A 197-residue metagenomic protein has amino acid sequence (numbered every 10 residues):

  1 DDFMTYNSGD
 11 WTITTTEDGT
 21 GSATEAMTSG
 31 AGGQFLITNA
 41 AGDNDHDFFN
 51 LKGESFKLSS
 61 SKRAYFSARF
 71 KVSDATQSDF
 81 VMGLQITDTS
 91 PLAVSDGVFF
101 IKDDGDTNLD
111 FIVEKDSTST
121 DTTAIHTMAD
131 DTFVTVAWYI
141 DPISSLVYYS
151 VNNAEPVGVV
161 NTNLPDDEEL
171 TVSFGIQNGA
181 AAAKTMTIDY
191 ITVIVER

Functional and structural regions predicted by a protein language model:
D1, A183-R197: Extracellular, beta-strand-rich glycan-interacting domains
F3, F66-A68, D131-P142, V147-Y149: Short tryptophan-centered beta-strand motifs in secreted/extracellular beta-sheet-rich domains of glycan-recognition
G9-L36: Extracellular glycan-recognition surfaces and repeat-rich motifs
L36-D110: Secretory/extracellular carbohydrate-interaction modules and structurally similar beta-sandwich "look-alikes"
L51-L58, D121-M128, V160-T162: Beta-strand-rich interaction surfaces with strong enrichment in secreted/lumenal proteins
V113-T135: Short, aromatic/His-centered strand-loop micro-motif at the edge of beta-sheets
V151-A154: Short strand-turn-strand beta-turns centered on an Asx-Gly dipeptide
V160-D189: Flexible glycan-contacting loops in extracellular carbohydrate-active proteins
